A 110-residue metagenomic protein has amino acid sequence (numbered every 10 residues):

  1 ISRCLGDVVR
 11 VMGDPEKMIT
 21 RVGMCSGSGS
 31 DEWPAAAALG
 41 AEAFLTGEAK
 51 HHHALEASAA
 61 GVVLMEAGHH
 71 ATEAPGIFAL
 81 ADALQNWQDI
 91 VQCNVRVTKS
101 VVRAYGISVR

Functional and structural regions predicted by a protein language model:
I1-R110: Hydrophobic structural segments
